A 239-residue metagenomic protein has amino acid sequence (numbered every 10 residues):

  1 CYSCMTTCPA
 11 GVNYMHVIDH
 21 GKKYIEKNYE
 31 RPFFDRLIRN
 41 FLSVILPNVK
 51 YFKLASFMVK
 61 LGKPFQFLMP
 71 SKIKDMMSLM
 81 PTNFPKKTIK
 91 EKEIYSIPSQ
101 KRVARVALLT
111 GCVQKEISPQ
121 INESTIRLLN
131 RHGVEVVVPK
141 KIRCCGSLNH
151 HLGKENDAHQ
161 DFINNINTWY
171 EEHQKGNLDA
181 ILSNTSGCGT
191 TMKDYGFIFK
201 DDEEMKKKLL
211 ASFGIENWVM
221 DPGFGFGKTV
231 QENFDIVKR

Functional and structural regions predicted by a protein language model:
C1-I142, L148-D201: Iron-sulfur-cluster electron-transfer modules
R143-C145, G223-F224: Conserved beta-strand edge residues that scaffold enzyme active sites
G146-S147, K228: Short secondary-structure boundary/hinge segments and terminal tails
E203-R239: Catalytic-site microenvironment of enzymes that process N-acetyl-hexosamine-containing cell-wall polysaccharides
